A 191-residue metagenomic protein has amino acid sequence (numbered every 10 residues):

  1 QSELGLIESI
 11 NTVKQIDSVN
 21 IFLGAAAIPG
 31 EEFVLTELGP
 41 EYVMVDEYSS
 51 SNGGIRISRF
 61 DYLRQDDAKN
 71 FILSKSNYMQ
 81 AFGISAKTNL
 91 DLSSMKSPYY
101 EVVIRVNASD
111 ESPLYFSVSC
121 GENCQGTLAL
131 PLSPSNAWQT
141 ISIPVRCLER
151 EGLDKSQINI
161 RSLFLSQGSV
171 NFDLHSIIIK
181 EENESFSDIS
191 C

Functional and structural regions predicted by a protein language model:
S2, I160-L165: Short, aromatic- and glycine-rich surface loops/edge beta-strands on solvent-exposed regions
E3-R64, N183-C191: Extracellular carbohydrate-recognition regions
I10, V19, L38, I143 (+2 more regions): Extracellular beta-strand elements of beta-rich domains used for carbohydrate recognition/degradation or cell-matrix
G24, V34-L35, G39, M44 (+2 more regions): Extracellular glycan-associated modules
I55, D66, M95-Y99, I158: Short, surface-exposed loop/turn motifs at beta-strand boundaries within globular domains
I55-I84: Short carbohydrate-recognition loop motifs
K75-E151, G168-D173, I178: Extracellular ligand-binding interfaces
R150-I160: Noncatalytic modules at the cell exterior or secretory-pathway interfaces, chiefly beta-strand-rich lectin/adhesion
